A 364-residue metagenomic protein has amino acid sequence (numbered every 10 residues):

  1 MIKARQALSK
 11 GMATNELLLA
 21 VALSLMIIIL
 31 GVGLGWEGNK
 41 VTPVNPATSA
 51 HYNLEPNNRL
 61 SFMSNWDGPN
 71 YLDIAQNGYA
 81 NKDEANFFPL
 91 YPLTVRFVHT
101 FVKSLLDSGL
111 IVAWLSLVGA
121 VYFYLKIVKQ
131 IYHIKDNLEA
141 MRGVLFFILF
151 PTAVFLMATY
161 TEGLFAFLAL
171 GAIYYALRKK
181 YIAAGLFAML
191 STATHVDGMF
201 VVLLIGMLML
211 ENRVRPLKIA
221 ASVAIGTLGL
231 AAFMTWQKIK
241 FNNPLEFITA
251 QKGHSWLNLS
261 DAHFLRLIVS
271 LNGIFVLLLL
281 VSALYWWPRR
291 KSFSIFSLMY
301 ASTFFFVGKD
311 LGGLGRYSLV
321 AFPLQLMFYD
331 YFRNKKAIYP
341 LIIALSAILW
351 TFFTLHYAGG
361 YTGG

Functional and structural regions predicted by a protein language model:
M1-H51, R215-S222, P340-L341: Start-transfer (signal-anchor) and selected internal transmembrane alpha helices of multi-pass inner/ER membrane
M26-P43, M63, L190, V202-M299 (+1 more regions): Membrane-lumen/periplasm interface segments of specific transmembrane helices in polyprenyl phosphate-linked
F62-K103: Short hydrophobic/aromatic helix or loop-helix immediately within or flanking a transmembrane segment in polytopic
R96-F97, S108-H133, V281-L284: Transmembrane-helix motifs of polytopic, lipid-linked glycan transferases
D107-S108, Y124-L149, A183, K291-I295: Transmembrane-helix signature of polytopic, membrane-embedded enzymes that assemble or transfer cell-envelope glycans
L115-S116, Q130, N137, R142-A176 (+2 more regions): Multi-pass, polyprenyl lipid-linked donor-dependent membrane glycosyltransferases
N137-L138, A172-A183, L210-R213, F332: Membrane-interface transmembrane helices that cradle and orient dolichyl/undecaprenyl
V223-T227, N334-T362: Signature aromatic-anchored transmembrane alpha helix within multi-pass, membrane-resident enzymes that catalyze glycan
